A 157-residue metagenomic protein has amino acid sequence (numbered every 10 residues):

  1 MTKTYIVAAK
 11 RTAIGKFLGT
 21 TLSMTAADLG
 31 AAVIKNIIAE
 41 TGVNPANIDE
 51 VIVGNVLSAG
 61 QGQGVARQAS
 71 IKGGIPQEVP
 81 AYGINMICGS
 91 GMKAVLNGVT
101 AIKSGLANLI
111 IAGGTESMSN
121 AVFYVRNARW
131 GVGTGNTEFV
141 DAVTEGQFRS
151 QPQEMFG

Functional and structural regions predicted by a protein language model:
T2, I14-N47, G62-G64, S70-G157: Acyl-thioester C-C bond-transforming condensing/cleaving domain
K10-T12: Short connector loops/turns at beta-strand edges and beta->alpha or beta->beta junctions
N47-G54: Short glycine-rich phosphate-binding loop at a beta-alpha junction
N55-Q61: Glycine-rich phosphate-binding loops at beta-strand->alpha-helix junctions
